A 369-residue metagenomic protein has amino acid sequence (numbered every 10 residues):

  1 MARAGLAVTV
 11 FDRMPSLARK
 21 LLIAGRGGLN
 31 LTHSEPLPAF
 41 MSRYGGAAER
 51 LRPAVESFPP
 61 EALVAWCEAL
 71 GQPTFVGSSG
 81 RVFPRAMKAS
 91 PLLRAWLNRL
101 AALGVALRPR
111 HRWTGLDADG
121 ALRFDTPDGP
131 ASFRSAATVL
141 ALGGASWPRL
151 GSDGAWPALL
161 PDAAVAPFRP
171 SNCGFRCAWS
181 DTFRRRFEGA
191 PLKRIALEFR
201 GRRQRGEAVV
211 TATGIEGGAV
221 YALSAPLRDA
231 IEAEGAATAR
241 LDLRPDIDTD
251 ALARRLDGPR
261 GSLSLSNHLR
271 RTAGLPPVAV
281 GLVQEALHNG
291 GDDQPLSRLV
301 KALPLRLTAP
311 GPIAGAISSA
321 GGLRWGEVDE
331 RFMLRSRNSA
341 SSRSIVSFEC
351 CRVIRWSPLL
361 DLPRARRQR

Functional and structural regions predicted by a protein language model:
M1-V10, W356, D361-R369: N-terminal Rossmann-like FAD-binding beta1-loop-alpha1 element of flavoenzymes
A2-R26: Glycine-rich FAD pyrophosphate-binding loop
R3-A4, M14-S16, L37-A39, E56 (+5 more regions): Residue-level recognition of phosphate/Mg2+-coordinating polar/acidic sites in nucleotide-handling active sites
L22-L93: A conserved beta-strand/loop capping segment in the N-terminal third of enzymes that catalyze redox or closely related
L51-E61, S79-N98, R108, W147-S152 (+2 more regions): Short beta-strand to alpha-helix junction loop
P109-A121: A conserved short coil-to-beta-strand element within the FAD-binding core of flavoproteins
A137-D181: Glycine-rich loop(s) and the adjacent beta-strand/alpha-helix scaffold that form part
L334-P358: Short FAD-binding loop at a beta-strand-to-alpha-helix junction that anchors the flavin cofactor in diverse
